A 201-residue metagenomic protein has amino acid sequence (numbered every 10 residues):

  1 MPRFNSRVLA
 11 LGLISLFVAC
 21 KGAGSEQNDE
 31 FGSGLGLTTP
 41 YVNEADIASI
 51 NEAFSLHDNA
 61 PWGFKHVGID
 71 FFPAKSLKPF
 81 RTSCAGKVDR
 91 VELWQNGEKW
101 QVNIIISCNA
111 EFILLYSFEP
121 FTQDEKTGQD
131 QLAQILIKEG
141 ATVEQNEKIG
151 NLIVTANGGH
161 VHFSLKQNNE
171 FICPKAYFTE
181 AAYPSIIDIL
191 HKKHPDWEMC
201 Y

Functional and structural regions predicted by a protein language model:
M1-L9: Bacterial N-terminal signal peptides that target proteins for export
V18-A19: C-terminal motif of bacterial Sec signal peptides marking the signal peptidase cleavage site
G22-N103, C108-E111, E139, E144-Q145 (+1 more regions): Surface-exposed, glycine-biased beta-strand/turn segments
H66-D70, Y116-E119, H160-H162: Histidine-centered active-site/metal-ligand motif
F80-T82, L114-Y116, N151: Structural recognition of the beta-strand scaffold that forms the well-ordered cores of secreted hydrolase catalytic
N96-G97, F121-T122, N157: A short acidic/small-residue loop/turn micro-motif
W100-D130: Short beta-strand-turn/beta-hairpin segments enriched in glycine/proline and small hydrophobics that form edge-strand
L132-Y201: Conserved, short, structured surface segments that act as functional micro-motifs
